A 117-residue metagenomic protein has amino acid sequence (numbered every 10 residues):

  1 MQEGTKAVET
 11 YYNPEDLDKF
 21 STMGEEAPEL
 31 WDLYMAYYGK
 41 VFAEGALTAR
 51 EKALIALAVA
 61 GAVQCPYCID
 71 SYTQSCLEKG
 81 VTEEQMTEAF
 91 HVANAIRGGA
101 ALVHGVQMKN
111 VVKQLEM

Functional and structural regions predicted by a protein language model:
M1-R50, H104-M117: Acidic, glycine/proline-rich low-complexity segments that act as flexible tails and inter-domain linkers
W31, D70-Q85, K109: Iron-sulfur (Fe-S) cluster-binding segments and ferredoxin-like electron-carrier domains, especially [2Fe-2S]
G39, A56, T73-L77: Amphipathic alpha-helical segments within well-ordered protein domains
I55, V59-S71: Short, thiol/selenol-centered motifs that function as redox-active sites or metal-ligating centers
Y67-D70, Q74, G98-L102: Charged/polar positions within long, soluble alpha-helices
Q85-H91: Beta-strand segments within the central parallel beta-sheet cores of soluble alpha/beta enzyme folds
H91-M108: Short Fe-S-cluster ligation motifs
